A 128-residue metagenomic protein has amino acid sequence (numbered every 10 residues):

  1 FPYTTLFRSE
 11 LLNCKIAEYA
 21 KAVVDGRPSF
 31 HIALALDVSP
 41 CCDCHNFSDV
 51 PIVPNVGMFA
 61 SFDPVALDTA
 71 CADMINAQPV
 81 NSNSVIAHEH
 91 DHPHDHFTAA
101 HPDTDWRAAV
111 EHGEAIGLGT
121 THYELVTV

Functional and structural regions predicted by a protein language model:
F1-V128: Extended, low-polarity segments enriched in aliphatic/aromatic residues
